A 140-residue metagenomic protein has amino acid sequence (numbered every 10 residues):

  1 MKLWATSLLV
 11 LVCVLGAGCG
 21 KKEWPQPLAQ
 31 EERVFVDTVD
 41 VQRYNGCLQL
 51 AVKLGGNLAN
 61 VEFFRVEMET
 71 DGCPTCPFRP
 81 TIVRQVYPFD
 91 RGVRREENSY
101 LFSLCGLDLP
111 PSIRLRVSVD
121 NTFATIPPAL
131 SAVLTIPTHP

Functional and structural regions predicted by a protein language model:
M1-L8: Bacterial N-terminal signal peptides that target proteins for export
V14-G18: C-terminal motif of bacterial Sec signal peptides marking the signal peptidase cleavage site
K21-R33: Proline/serine/threonine-rich low-complexity linkers at boundaries of modular beta-sandwich domains
G46-L50: Structural beta-strand segments of beta-rich domains
G55-I82: Solvent-exposed loop/turn segments flanking beta-strands in beta-repeat/beta-sandwich domains
R91-F102: Aromatic sugar-binding surface patches on proteins that engage polysaccharides or sugar-phosphate polymers
L104-P127: Beta-strand-rich modules
T122-P140: Extracellular fibronectin type III
